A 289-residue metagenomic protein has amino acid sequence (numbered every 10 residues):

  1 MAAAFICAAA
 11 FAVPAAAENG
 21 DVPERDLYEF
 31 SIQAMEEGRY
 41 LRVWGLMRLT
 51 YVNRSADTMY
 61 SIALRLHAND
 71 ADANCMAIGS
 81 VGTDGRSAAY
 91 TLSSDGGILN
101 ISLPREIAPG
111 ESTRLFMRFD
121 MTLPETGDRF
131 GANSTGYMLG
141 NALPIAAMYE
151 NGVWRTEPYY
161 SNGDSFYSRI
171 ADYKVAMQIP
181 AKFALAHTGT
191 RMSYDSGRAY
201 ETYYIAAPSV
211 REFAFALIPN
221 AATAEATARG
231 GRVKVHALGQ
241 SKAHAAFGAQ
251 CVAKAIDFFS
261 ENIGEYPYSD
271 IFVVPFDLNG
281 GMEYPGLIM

Functional and structural regions predicted by a protein language model:
F5, F11-W44: N-terminal, polar/Ser/Thr-rich
F30-Q33, L49, A89, S102-I107 (+2 more regions): Beta-strand-rich interaction surfaces with strong enrichment in secreted/lumenal proteins
V43-G45, T113, A171: Hydrophobic core residues within well-ordered beta-strands of beta-rich domains
Y51-S55: Asparagine-centered strand-capping/turn motif at beta-strand->loop junctions
M59-S87, G140, Q178, K182: Solvent-exposed beta-hairpin/edge-strand motifs
A73-T135: A surface-exposed beta-strand-loop module
R118-A216, N220: Extended, low-hydrophobicity, Ser/Thr/Pro/Gly-biased non-transmembrane segments
V175, A224-M289: Juxtacatalytic substrate-recognition/specificity segment
